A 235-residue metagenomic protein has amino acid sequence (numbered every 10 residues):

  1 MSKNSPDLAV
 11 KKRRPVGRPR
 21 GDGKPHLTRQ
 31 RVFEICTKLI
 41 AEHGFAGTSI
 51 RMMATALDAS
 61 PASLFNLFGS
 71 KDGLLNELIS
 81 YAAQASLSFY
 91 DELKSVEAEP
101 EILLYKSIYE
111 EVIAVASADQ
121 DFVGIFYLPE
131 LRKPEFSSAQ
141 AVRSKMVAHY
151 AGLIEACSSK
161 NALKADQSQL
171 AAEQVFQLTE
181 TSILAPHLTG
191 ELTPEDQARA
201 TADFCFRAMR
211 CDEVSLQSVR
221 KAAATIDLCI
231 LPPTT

Functional and structural regions predicted by a protein language model:
M1-L27, S215-T235: N-terminal intrinsically disordered/low-complexity leader segments
R31, I35, L39-G73, E77: Helix-turn-helix
F68, F126-R132: Short helix-capping/turn signature of helix-turn-helix
N76-E77, L87, I183: Short, Lys/Arg-enriched C-terminal cap helix and immediately downstream tail that follows
E77, D91-A118: Hydrophobic alpha-helical connector segments
Q84-L87, D91, P134-K160, Q169-F176 (+1 more regions): Amphipathic alpha-helical packing segments from all-alpha helical-bundle domains
Y105, Y109, V147, A151-E155 (+3 more regions): An amphipathic alpha-helix signature
F122-Y127, K160-F204, D212-I226: Hydrophobic/aromatic-rich alpha-helical bundle segments in the mid-to-C-terminal region
